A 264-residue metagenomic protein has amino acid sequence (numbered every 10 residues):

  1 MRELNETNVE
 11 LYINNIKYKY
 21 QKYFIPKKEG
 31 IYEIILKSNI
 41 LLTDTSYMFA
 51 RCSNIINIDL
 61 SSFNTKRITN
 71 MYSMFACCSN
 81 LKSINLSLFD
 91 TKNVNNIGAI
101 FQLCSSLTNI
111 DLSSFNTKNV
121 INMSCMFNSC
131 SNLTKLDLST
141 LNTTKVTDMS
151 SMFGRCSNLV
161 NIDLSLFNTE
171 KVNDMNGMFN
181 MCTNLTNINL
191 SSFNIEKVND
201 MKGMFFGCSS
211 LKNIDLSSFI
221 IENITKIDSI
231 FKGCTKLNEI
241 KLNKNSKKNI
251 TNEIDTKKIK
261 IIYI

Functional and structural regions predicted by a protein language model:
M1-I264: Negatively charged
